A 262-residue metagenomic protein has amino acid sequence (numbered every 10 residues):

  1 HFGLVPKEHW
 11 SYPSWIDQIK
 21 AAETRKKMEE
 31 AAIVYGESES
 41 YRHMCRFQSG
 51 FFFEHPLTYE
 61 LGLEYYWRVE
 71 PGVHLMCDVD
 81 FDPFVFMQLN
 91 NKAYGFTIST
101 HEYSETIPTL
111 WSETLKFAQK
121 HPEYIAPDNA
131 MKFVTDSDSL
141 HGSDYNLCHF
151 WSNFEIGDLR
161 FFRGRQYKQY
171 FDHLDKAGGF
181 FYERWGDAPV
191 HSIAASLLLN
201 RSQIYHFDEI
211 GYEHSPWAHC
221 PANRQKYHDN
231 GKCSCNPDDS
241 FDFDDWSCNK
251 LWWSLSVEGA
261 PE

Functional and structural regions predicted by a protein language model:
H1-L63: Active-site-proximal specificity loops/subdomain of glycosyltransferases
P6, S11, L63, I107 (+5 more regions): Acidic, low-complexity intrinsically disordered regions
S11, I16, S112, S247 (+1 more regions): Short linear interaction motif-like sites in intrinsically disordered regions of transcription factors
Y59, V73-S234: Catalytic core and acceptor-binding pocket of nucleotide-sugar-dependent glycosyltransferases
L63-E64, G72: Conserved acidic residues
S234-E262: C-terminal helix/juxtamembrane-tail motif
